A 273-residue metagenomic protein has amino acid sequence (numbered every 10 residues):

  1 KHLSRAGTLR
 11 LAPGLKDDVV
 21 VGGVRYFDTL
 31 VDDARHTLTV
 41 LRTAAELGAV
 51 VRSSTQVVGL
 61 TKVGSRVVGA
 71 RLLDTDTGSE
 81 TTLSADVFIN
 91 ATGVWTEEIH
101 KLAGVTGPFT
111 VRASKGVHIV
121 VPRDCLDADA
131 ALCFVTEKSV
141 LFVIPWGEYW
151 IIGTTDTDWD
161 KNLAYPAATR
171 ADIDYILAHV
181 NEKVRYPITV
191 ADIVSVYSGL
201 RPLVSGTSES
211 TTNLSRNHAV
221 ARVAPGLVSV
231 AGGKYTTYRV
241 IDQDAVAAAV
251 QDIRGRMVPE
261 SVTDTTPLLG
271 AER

Functional and structural regions predicted by a protein language model:
K1-R42, E46-L47, R52, L60-R66 (+4 more regions): Flavin (FAD/FMN) cofactor-binding and adjacent substrate-gating region of FAD-dependent oxidoreductase domains
Y26, A70-D74: Short beta-strand segments that buttress and anchor functional surface loops
V31-H36, L83, Y235-V240: Substrate-binding strand-loop-helix patch in Rossmann-like NAD(P)-dependent oxidoreductase/epimerase domains
T43, K101-I152, T157-R273: C-terminal catalytic lobe of FAD-dependent flavoproteins
S54-V58, D74-D76: Conserved SAM/SAH-binding loop
R66-R71, D127-D129: Short, hydrophobic/aromatic-rich segments at coil-to-beta transitions
D76-V87, A91: Core beta-strand elements of the Rossmann-like FAD/NAD(P) dinucleotide-binding domain in flavoenzyme oxidoreductases
